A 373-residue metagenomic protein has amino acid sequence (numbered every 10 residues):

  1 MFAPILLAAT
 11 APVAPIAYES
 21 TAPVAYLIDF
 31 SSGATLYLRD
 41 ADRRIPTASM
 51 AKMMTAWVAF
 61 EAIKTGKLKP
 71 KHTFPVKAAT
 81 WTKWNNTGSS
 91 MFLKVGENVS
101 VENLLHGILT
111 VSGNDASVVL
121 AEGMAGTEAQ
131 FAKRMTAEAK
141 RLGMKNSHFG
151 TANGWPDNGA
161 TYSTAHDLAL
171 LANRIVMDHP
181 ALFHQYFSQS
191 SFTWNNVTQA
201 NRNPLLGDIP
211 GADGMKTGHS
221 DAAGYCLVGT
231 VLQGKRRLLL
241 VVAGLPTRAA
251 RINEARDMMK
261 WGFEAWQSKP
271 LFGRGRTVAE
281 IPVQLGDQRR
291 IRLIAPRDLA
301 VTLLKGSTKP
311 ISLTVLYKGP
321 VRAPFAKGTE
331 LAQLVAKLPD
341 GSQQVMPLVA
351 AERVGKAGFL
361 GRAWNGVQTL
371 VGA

Functional and structural regions predicted by a protein language model:
M1-A8: Bacterial N-terminal signal peptides
A9-M177: Active-site-adjacent loops and short helices of periplasmic peptidoglycan-processing enzymes
H148, P156-A373: Domain-terminus/edge residues, biased toward the C-terminal soluble/receptor-binding domains of extracytoplasmic
